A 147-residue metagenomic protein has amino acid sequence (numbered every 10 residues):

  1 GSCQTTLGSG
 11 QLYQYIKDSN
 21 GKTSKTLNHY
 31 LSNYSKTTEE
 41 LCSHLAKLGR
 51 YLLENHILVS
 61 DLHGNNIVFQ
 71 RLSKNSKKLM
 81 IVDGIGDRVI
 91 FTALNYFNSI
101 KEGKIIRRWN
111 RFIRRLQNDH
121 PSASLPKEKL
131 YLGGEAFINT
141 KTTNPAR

Functional and structural regions predicted by a protein language model:
G1-L41: Conserved structural core of kinase catalytic domains
Y30-A46, R50-S60, F69-R147: C-lobe/activation-segment region of protein kinase-like
N65-N66: Conserved protein-kinase catalytic-loop position immediately C-terminal to the HRD catalytic Asp
